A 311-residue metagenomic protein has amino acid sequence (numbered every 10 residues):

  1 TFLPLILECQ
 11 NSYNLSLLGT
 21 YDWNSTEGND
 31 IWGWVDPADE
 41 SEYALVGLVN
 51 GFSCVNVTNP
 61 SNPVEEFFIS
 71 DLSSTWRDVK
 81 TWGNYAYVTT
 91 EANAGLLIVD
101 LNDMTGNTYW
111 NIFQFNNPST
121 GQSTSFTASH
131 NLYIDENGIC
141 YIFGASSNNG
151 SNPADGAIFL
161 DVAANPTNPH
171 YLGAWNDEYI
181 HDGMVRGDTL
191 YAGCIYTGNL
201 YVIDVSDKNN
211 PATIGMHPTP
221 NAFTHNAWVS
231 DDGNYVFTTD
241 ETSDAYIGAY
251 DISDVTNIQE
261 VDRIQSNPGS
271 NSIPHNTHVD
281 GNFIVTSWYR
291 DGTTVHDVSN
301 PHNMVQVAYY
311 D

Functional and structural regions predicted by a protein language model:
T1-Q10: Sec-dependent, cleavable N-terminal signal peptides
C9-D311: Feature marking well-ordered beta-strand scaffolds used for ligand recognition
